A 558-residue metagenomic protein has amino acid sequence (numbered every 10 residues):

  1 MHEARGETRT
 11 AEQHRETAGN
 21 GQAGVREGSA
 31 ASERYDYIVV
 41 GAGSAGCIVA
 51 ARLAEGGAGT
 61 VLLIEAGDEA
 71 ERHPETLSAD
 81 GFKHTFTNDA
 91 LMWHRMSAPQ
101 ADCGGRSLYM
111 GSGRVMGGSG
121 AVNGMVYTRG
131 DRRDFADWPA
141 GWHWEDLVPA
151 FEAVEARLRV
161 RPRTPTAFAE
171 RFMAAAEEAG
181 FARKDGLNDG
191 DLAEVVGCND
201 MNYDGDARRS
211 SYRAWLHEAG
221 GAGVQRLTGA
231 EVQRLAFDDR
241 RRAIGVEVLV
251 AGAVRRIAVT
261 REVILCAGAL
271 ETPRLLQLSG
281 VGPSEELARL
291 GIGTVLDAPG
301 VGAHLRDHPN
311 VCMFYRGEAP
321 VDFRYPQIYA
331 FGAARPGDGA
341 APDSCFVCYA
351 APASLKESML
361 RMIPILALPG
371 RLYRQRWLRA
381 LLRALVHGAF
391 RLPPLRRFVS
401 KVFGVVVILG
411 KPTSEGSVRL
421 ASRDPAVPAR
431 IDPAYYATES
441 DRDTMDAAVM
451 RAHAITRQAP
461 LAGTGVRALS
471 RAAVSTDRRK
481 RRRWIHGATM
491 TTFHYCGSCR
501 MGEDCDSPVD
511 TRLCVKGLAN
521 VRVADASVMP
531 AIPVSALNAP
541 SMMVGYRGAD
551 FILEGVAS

Functional and structural regions predicted by a protein language model:
M1-Y37, E55, F551-A557: Extreme N-terminal leader/targeting segments of oxidoreductases
E27-E145, P149, G293-V301, R306-R316 (+1 more regions): N-terminal glycine-rich phosphate/pyrophosphate-binding loop and immediately adjacent elements
E33-Y35, G252-E262, C266: Core beta-strand elements of the Rossmann-like FAD/NAD(P) dinucleotide-binding domain in flavoenzyme oxidoreductases
G43-S44, A66-E69, R261-E262, C266-P273 (+1 more regions): Glycine-/small-residue-rich beta->alpha transition segments that form the dinucleotide
A79-D80, V195-D204, T228, Q233-D238 (+6 more regions): A glycine-rich dinucleotide-binding beta-alpha-beta segment and adjacent secondary-structure elements that constitute
A121-G124, R129, A140-A243, E247 (+2 more regions): Conserved redox-cofactor binding core of oxidoreductases
G223-Q225, R261, P273, Q277 (+7 more regions): Mid-to-C-terminal "cap/lid" subdomains and adjacent gly/pro-rich loops that border and regulate access to redox
A531-I552: A conserved FAD-binding loop/helix module that cradles the flavin
